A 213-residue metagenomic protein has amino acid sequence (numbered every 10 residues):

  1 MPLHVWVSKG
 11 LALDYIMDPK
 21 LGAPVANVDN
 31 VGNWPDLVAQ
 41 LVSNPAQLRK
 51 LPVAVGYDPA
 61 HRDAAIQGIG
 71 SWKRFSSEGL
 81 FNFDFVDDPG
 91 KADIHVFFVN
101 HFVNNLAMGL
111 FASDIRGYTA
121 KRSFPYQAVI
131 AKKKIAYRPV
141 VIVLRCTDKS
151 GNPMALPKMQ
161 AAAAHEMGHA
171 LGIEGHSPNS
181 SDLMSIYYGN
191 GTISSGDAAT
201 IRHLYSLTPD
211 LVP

Functional and structural regions predicted by a protein language model:
M1, A92, R138, S180 (+1 more regions): Residues that flank catalytic or metal-binding motifs in active/ligand-binding sites
M1-A60, A112-K134, L207-P213: Disordered inhibitory propeptide/activation segment of secreted metzincin zinc metalloprotease zymogens, centered on
V5, V96, V141-L144, M184 (+1 more regions): Bulky hydrophobic/aromatic "packing anchor" residues in well-ordered structure
G10, V99-F102, T147, G189 (+1 more regions): Solvent-exposed coil/turn segments that connect beta secondary-structure elements in extracytoplasmic/periplasmic
Y15-M17, L106, S194: Short acidic, gly/pro-rich beta-turn/loop elements at beta-sheet edges and active-site/ligand-binding grooves
G56-A170, S177: Metzincin-family zinc-dependent endopeptidase catalytic domain
E174, P178-L183: Zinc-dependent metallopeptidase catalytic helix centered on the HExxH motif and its immediate flanking segment
L183-P213: Post-HExxH zinc-binding segment in Zn-dependent metallohydrolases
